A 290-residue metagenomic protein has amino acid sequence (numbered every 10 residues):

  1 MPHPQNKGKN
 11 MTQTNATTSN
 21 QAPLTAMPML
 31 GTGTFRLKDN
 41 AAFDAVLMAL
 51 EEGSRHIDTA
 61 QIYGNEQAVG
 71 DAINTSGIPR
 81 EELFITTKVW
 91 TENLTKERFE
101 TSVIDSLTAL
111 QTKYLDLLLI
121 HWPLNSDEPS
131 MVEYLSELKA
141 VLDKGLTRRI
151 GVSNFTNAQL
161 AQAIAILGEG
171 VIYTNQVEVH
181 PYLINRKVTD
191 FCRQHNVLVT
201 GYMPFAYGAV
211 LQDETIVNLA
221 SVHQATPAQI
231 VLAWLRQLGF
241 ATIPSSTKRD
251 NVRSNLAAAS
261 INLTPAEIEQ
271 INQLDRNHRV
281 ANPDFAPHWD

Functional and structural regions predicted by a protein language model:
P2-L83, E137, P287-H288: N-terminal binding-site loop/beta-alpha segment at the start of enzyme catalytic domains that lines or forms
L24, F99-I120, A140-K144, I166: CE4/NodB-like, metal-dependent polysaccharide N-deacetylase domain that modifies extracellular/periplasmic N-acetylated
L30-L37, L117-D127: Glycine-rich phosphate-binding "P-loop"
L37-N40, D58-A68, E92-E97, N125-P129 (+2 more regions): Acidic-and-aromatic substrate-binding clefts and catalytic sites of carbohydrate-active enzymes
K38-L50, T95-L110, E133, L160-A161 (+1 more regions): Short, acidic/polar
S54, T112-L115, T147, I172: A structural motif
R80-N93, Y114-P123, E178-V179: A short, structured active-site edge motif that brings together acidic residues
P123-D290: Beta/alpha (TIM)-barrel catalytic core signal, keyed to glycine-rich beta->alpha loops juxtaposed to Asp/Glu that bind
